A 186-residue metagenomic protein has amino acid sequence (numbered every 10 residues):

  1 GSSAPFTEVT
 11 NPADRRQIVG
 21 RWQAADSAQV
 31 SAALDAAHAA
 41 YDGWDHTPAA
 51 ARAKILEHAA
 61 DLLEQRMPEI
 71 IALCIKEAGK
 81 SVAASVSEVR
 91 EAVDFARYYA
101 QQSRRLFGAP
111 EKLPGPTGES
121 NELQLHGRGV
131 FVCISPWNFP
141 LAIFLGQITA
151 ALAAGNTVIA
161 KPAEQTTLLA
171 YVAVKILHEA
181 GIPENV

Functional and structural regions predicted by a protein language model:
G1-I18: N-terminal glycine-rich, Lys/His-bearing helix-loop that initiates the first secondary-structure elements of many
S3-A4, A25, M67, A84 (+2 more regions): Generic detector of short alpha-helix boundary/capping microenvironments and adjacent low-complexity segments
P5-E8, Q29, G118-E122: Generic recognition of flexible, low-complexity loop/linker segments
E8-P12, A37, A72, L113 (+1 more regions): Homeobox/homeodomain signature
T10-A13, M67, A100, S135 (+1 more regions): Short, small-residue-rich loop/turn micro-motifs
D14-F107: Glycine-rich loop-to-alpha-helix module at the N-terminal edge of alpha/beta enzyme cores
I75, S103-V186: Rossmann-like NAD(P) dinucleotide-binding subdomain of oxidoreductase/dehydrogenase enzymes
